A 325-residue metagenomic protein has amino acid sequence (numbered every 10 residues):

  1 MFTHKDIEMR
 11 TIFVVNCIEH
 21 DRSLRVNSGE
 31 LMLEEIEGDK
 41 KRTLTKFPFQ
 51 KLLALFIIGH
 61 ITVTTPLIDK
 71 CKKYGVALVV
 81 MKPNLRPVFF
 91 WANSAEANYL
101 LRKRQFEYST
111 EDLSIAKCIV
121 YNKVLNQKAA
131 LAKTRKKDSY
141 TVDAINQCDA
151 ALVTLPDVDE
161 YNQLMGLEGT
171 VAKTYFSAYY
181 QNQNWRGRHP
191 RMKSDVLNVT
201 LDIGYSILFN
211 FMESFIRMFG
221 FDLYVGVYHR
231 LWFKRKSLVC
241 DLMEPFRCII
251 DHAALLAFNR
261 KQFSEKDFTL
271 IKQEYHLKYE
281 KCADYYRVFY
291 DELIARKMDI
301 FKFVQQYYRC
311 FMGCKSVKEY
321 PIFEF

Functional and structural regions predicted by a protein language model:
M1-E30, E34-I36, K46, V88-A92 (+1 more regions): Active-site helix-to-loop segments that bind/position phosphate- or nucleotide-bearing substrates and donors across
G38-K40: A structural micro-motif at secondary-structure boundaries
T43: Glycine/alanine-rich phosphate-binding loops at beta-alpha junctions
F47-I61: Extracellular/luminal Protease-associated
L55-I58, V76-K82: Short hydrophobic alpha-helical runs that function as membrane-insertion/retention elements
H60-V63, I68-K70: Compact, well-ordered interaction domains used in eukaryotic information-processing assemblies
T64, L85-F90: Short gly/pro/ser/thr-enriched loop/turn and capping motifs at secondary-structure boundaries
D69-A77: Short, surface-exposed basic-aromatic patches at helix termini and helix-loop junctions that form
